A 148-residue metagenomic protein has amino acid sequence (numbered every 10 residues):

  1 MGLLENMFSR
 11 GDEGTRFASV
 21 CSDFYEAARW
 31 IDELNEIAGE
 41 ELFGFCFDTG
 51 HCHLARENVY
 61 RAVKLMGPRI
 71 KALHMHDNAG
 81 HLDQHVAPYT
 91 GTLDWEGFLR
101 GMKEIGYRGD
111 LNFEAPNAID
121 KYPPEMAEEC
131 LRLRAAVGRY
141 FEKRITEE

Functional and structural regions predicted by a protein language model:
M1-N6, D110-F113: Short beta-strand segments at enzyme active-site cores
L3-S19: Active-site-proximal beta-alpha loop/turn segments in soluble metabolic enzymes
G14, C21-E148: Histidine-acidic metal/acid-base catalytic patches
